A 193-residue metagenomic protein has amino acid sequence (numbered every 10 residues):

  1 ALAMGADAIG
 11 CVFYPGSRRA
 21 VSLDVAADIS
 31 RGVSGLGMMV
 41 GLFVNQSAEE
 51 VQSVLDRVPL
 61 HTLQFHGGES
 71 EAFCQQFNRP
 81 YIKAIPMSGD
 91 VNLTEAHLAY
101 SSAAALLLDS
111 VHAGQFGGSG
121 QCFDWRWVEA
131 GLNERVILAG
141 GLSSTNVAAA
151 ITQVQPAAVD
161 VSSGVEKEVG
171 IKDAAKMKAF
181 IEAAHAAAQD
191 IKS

Functional and structural regions predicted by a protein language model:
A1, L63, L106, V161 (+1 more regions): Residue-level signal for inorganic ion chemistry
A3-A6, V33: A short, Lys/Arg-enriched amphipathic alpha-helix followed by its capping loop at the start of a domain
A6-S17, F65-S70, H112, Q153-K178: Glycine-rich phosphate-binding active-site loops on the catalytic face of alpha/beta enzymes
G10-S17, V21, V25-L138, L142-N146: Conserved anion-binding
L23-G32, C74-Q76, S162-S193: C-terminal helical cap(s) of enzyme catalytic domains, especially alpha/beta-barrels
R135, A139-N146, I151-G164, M177-H185: C-terminal active-site rim and adjoining tail of enzyme catalytic domains
